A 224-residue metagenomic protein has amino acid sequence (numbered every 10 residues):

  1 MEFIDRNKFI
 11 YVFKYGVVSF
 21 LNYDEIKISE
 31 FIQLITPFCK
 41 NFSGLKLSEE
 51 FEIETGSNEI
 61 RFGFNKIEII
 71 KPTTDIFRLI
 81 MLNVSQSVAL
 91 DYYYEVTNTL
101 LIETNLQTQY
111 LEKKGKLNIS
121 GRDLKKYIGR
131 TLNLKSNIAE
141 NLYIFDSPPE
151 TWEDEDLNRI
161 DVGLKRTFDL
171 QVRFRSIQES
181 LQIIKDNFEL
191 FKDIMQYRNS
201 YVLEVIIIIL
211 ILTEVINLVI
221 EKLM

Functional and structural regions predicted by a protein language model:
E2-R122: Extended alpha-helical interaction modules
C39-N41, K46-E50, R166-T167, E179-L181 (+1 more regions): Short, surface-exposed, polar/charged, turn-prone segments marking secondary-structure boundaries
I102, L106, D193, E221-M224: Perimembrane helix-loop junctions in membrane proteins
E112-E221: Membrane-associated alpha-helical segments
